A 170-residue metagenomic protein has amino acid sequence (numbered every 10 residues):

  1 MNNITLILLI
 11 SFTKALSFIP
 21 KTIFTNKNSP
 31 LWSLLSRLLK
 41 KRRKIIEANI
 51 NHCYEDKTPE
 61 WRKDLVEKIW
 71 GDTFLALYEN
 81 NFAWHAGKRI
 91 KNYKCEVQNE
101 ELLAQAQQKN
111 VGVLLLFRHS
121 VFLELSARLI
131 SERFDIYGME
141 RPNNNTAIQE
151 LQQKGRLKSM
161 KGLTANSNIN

Functional and structural regions predicted by a protein language model:
M1-L114, S120-V121: Membrane-proximal helical "anchor" segments flanking the first transmembrane region of inner-membrane enzymes
W84-N170: Soluble catalytic domains of membrane acyltransferases
